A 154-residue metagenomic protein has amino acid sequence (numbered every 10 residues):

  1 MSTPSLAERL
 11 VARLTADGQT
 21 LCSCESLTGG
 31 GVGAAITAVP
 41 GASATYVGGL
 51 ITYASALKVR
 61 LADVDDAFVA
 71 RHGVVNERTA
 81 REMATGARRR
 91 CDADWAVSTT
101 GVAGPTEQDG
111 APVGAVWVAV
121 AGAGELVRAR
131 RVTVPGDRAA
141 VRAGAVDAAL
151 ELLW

Functional and structural regions predicted by a protein language model:
M1-W154: Short alpha-helical segments enriched in small residues
